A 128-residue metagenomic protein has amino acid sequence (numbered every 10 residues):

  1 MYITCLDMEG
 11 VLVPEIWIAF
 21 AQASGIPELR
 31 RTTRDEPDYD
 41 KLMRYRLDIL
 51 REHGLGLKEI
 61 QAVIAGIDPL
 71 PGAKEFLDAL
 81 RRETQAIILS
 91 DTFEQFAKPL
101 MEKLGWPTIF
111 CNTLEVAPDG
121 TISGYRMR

Functional and structural regions predicted by a protein language model:
Y2-P118: Alpha-helical substrate-recognition element adjacent to the catalytic core
T121-R128: Short, surface-exposed amphipathic charged segments that create phosphate/polyanion-binding patches used for binding
